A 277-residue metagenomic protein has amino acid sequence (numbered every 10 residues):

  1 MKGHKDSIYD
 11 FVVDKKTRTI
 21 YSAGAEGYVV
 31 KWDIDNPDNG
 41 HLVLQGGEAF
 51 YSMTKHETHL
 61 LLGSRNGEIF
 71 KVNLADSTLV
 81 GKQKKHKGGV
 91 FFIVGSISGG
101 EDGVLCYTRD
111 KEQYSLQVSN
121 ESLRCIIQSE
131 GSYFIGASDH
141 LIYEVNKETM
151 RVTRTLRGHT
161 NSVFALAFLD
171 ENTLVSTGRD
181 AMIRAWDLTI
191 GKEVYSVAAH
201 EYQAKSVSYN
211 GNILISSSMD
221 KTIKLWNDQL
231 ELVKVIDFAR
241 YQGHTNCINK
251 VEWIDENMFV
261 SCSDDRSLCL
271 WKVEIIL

Functional and structural regions predicted by a protein language model:
K2-I8, V43-Y51, Q83-V90, L116-L123 (+3 more regions): WD40/WD-repeat beta-propeller blade N-cap
D14-K16, K55-E57, Q128-E130, F168-E171 (+2 more regions): Residue-level detector of Asp-centered blade-edge/turn motifs that repeat once per structural unit in beta-propeller
I20, L60, S96, Y133-F134 (+3 more regions): Hydrophobic beta-strand positions that form the internal "hydrophobic ladder" of WD40/Gbeta-like beta-propeller blades
A23-E26, G63-N66, G99-D102, G136-D139 (+3 more regions): Conserved strand-to-loop turn within each blade of WD40 beta-propeller repeats
V29-D33, F70-V72, L105-R109, Y143-V145 (+3 more regions): WD40-repeat beta-propellers
N39-H41, T78-G81, Q113-Y114, R151-R154 (+2 more regions): A structural motif specific to WD40 beta-propellers
C247-L277: Blade-level signature of beta-propeller repeat domains, shared across WD40, Kelch, NHL, RCC1 and BNR/Asp-box propellers
